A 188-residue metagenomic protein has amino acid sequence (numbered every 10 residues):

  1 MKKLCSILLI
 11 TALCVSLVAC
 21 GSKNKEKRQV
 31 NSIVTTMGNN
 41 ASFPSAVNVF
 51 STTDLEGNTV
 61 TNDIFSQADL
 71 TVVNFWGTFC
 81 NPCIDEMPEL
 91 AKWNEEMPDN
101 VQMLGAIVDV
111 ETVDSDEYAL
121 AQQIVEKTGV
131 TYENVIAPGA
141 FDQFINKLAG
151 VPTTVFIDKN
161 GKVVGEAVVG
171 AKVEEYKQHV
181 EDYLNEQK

Functional and structural regions predicted by a protein language model:
V15-A19: C-terminal motif of bacterial Sec signal peptides marking the signal peptidase cleavage site
G21-V49, A119-Q123: N-proximal helix/coil linker or "cap" segments that precede and/or mark the start of modular domains
V49-T71, E95: A short beta-strand-turn-helix
D69-T71, W76-F79, V110, G150: Short pre-active-site segment immediately N-terminal to redox-active cysteine/selenocysteine motifs in thiol-based
F75-K92: Conserved redox-active cysteine motifs that mediate thiol-disulfide chemistry, especially di-cysteine Cys-X(1-2)-Cys
D99-E117, V130-G139: Thiol-based oxidoreductase modules, predominantly thioredoxin-like and allied folds used for disulfide exchange
A119-I157, V168: Short, internal strand/loop/helix patches that form the active-site neighborhood or redox-interaction surface
I157-K188: Thiol-/selenol-based redox modules, centered on thioredoxin-like and closely related oxidoreductase domains
